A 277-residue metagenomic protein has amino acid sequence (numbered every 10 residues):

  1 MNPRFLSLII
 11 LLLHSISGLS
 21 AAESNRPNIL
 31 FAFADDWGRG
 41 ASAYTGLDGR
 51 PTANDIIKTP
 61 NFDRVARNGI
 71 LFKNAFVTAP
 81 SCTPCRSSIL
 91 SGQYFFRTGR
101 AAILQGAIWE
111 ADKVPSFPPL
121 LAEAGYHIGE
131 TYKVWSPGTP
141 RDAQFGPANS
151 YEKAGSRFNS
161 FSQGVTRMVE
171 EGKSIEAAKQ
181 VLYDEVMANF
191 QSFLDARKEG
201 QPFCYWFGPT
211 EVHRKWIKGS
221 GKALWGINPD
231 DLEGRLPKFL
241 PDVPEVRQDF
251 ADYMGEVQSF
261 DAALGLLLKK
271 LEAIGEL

Functional and structural regions predicted by a protein language model:
M1-L6: Bacterial N-terminal signal peptides that target proteins for export
S7-S17: Bacterial N-terminal signal peptides
L19-L277: Formylglycine-dependent sulfatase
